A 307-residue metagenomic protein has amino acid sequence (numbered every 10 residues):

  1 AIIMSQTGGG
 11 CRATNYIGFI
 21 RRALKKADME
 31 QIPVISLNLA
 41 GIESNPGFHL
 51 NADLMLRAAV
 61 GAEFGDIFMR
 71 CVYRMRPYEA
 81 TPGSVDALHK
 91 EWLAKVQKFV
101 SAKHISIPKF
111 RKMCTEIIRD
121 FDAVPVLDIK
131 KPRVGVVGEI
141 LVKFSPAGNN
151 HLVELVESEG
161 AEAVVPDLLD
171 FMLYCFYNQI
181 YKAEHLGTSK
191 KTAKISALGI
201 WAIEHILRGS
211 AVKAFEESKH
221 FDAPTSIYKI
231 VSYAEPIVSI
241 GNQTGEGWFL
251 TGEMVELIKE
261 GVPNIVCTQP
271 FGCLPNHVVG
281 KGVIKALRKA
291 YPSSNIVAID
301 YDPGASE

Functional and structural regions predicted by a protein language model:
A1-E307: An N-terminal assembly and electron-transfer interface module characteristic of large anaerobic redox and radical
